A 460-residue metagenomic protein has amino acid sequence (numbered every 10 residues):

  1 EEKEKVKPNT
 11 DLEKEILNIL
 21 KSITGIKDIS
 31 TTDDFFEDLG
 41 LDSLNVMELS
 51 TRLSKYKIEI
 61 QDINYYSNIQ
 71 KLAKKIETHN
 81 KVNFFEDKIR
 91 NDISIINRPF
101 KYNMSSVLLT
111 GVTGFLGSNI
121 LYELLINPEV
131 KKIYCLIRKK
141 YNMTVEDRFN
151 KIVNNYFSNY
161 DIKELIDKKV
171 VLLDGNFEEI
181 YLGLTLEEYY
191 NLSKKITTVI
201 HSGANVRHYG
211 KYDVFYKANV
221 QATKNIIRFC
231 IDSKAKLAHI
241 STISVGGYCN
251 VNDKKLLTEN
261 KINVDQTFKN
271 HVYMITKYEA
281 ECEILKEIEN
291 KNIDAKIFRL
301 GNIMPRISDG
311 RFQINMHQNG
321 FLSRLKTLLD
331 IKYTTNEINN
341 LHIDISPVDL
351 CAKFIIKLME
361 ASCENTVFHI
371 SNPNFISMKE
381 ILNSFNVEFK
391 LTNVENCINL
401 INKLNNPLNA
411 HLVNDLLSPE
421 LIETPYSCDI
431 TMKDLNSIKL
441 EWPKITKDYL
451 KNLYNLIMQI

Functional and structural regions predicted by a protein language model:
E1-N97: Phosphopantetheine-dependent thiolation modules in NRPS/PKS and related acyl-activating systems
N80-T198, S202-N205, Y212: N-terminal Rossmann/SDR dinucleotide-binding element
S106, N127-Y134, Y426-I460: Amphipathic terminal alpha-helices
S193-K194, T198-S202, Y209-K217, Q221-V272 (+1 more regions): Conserved Rossmann-fold NAD(P)-dependent oxidoreductase catalytic core, especially the SDR/UDP-sugar
V251-T258, K286-I343, V348-K353, K357 (+1 more regions): NAD(P)-dependent short-chain dehydrogenase/reductase
D265-R299: Active-site Tyr-X1-5-Lys
T334-I338, C397-I438: A hydrophobic C-terminal alpha-helical subdomain
F354, L358-D415: Mid/C-terminal beta-alpha module of Rossmann-like enzyme folds, strongest in SDR-family dehydrogenases/epimerases
